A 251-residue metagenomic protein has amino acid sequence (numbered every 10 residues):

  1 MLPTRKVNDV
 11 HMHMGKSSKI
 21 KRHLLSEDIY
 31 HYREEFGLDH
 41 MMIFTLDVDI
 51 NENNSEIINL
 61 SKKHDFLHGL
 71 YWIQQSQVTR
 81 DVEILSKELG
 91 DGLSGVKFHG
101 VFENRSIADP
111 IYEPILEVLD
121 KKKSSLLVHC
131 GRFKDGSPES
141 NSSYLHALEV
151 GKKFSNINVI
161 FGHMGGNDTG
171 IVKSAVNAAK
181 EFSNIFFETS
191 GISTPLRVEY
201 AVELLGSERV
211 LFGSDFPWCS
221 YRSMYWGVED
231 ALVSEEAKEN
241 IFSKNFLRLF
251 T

Functional and structural regions predicted by a protein language model:
M1-V10, K19-H40, L204-R209, C219-T251: Mid-to-C-terminal alpha-helical segments outside catalytic/metal-binding sites
V7-K16, V101, L127-G131, G162-M164: Histidine-centered catalytic micro-motifs
V7-V10, M42-T45, L70-Y71, K97 (+3 more regions): Active-site neighborhood of phospho(di)ester-bond hydrolases with catalytic His/Asp-centered motifs
H11, R33, I57, E88 (+7 more regions): Conserved, mostly hydrophobic/aromatic
G15-S18, V48-N51, S76-T79, E103 (+4 more regions): Active-site environment of divalent metal-dependent phosphoester hydrolases
D28-Y32, N53-L60, D81-E88, I111-I115 (+5 more regions): A general structural detector for well-ordered alpha-helical segments in enzyme core domains, enriched
V48-K134: Active-site gating/metal-coordination segments in enzymes
S94-G95, A108-L211: Catalytic pocket-lining loop regions of alpha/beta-barrel enzymes, especially the amidohydrolase/enolase/GH5 lineages
